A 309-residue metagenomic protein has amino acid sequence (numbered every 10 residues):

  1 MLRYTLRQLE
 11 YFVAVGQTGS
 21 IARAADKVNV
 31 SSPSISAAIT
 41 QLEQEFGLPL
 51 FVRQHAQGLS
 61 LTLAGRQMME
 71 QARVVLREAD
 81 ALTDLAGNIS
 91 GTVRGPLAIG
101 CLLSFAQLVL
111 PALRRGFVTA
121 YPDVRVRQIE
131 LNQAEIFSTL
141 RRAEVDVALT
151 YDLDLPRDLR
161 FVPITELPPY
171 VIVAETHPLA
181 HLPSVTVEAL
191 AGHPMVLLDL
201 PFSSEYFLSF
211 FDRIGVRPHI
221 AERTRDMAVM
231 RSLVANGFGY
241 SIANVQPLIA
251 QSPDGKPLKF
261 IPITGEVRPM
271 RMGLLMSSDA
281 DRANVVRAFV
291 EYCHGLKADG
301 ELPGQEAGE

Functional and structural regions predicted by a protein language model:
V13-S31: Short helix-boundary/capping micro-motifs
E43-L61: A short LG(V/I)-centered, amphipathic sequence patch enriched for acidic residue(s) preceding the LG motif
E45-F46, M68-S90: Alpha-helical linker/hinge and terminal dimerization helices associated with HTH transcriptional regulators
Q57, L63, G87-A106, A120-V124 (+2 more regions): Interdomain hinge and pocket-entrance segments immediately C-terminal to HTH DNA-binding domains
R94-R157, T224: Central regulatory/effector-binding core of bacterial HTH transcription factors
N132-F137, R141-V145, T150-Y151, F202-I261: Hydrophobic hinge/microswitch elements
R157-L167, L182, A189, A228-S278 (+1 more regions): Beta-alpha-beta core module
P194-I214, I249, R282-Y292, D299-Q305: Secondary-structure junction motif
